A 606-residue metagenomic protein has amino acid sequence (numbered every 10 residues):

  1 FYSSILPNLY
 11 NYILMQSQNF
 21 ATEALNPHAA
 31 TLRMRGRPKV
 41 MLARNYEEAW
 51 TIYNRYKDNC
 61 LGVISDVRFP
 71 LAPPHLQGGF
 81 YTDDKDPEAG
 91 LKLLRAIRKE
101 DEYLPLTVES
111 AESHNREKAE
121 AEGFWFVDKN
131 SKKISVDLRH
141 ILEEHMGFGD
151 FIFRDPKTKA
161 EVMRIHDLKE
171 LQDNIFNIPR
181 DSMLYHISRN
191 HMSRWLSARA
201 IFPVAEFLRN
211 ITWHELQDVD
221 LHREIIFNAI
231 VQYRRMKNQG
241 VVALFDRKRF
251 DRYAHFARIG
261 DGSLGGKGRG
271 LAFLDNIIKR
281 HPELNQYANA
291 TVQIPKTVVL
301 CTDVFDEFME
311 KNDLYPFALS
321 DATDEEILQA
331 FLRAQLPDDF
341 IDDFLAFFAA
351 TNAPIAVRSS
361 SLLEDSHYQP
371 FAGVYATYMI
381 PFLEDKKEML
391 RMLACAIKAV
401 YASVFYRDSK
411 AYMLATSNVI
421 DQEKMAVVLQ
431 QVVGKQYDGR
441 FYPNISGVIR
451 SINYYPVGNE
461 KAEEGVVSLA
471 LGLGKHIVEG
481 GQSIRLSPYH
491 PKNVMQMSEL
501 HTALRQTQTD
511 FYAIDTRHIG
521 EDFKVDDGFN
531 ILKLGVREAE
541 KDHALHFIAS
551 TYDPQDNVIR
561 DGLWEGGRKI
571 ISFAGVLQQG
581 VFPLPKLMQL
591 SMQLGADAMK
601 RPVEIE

Functional and structural regions predicted by a protein language model:
I5, A121, D137-G147: Receiver (REC) domain switch/output surface
Y12-G62, P70-A72: Acidic, metal-coordinating helix/loop segments flanking the phosphotransfer/catalytic sites of two-component signaling
L61-S65, D83-K85, L91-R116, F124-V127: A short, hydrophobic beta-strand element within the central beta-sheet of small alpha/beta folds
L71-E88: Short, flexible/disordered intra-domain loops and linkers
R139-H140, M146-N177: CheY-like receiver
S182-H214, P295-C301, S366-F382, M588-I605: Amphipathic alpha-helical packing elements
F245-Q286, Q335-I605: Conserved mixed alpha/beta core segments that line enzyme active sites in large multi-domain catalysts
I294-F344, T351, Y412: A structural-propensity feature for long, helix-poor, extended segments
